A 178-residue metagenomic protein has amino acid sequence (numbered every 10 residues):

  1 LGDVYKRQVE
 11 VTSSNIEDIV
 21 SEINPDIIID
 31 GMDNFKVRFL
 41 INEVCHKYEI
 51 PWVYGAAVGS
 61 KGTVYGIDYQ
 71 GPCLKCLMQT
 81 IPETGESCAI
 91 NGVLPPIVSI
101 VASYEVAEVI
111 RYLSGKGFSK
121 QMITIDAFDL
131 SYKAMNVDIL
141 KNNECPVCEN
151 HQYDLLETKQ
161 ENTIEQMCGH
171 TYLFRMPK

Functional and structural regions predicted by a protein language model:
L1-Y5: Short, small-residue-biased leader/transition segments that mark boundaries at the very start of proteins
K6-R7, V53: A local structural micro-motif
R7-E10, D30-G31: Short, flexible loop segments at the rims of nucleotide/cofactor-binding pockets, characterized by
E10-D18: Conserved SAM/SAH-binding loop
D18-K178: Glycine-rich phosphate/adenylate-binding loop
